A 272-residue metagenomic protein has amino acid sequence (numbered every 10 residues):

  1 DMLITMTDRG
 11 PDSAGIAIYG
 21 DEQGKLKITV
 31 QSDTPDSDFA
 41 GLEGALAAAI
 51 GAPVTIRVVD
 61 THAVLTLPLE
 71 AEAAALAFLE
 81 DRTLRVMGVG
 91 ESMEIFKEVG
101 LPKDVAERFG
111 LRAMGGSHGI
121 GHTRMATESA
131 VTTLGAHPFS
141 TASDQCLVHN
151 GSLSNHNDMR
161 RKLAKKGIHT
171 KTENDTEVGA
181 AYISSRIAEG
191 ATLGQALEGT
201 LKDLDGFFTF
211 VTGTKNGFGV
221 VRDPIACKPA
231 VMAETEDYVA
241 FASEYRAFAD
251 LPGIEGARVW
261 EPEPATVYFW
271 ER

Functional and structural regions predicted by a protein language model:
D1-R272: Conserved short alpha-helical segments that host acidic/polar catalytic motifs at enzyme active sites
